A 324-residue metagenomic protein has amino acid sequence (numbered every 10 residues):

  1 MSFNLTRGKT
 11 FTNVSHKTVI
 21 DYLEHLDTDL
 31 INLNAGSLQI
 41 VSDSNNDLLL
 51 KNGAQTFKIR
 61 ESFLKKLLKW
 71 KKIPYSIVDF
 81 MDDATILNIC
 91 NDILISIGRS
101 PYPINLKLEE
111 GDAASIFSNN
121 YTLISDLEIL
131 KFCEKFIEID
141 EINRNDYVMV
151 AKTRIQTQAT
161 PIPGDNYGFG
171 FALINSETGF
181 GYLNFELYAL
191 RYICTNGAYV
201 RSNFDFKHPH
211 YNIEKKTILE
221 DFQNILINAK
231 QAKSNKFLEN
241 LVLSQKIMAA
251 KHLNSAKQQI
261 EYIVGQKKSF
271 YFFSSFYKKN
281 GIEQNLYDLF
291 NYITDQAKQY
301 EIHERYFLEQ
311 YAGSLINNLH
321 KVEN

Functional and structural regions predicted by a protein language model:
M1-N88, E141-N324: Intrinsically disordered, low-complexity regions enriched in serine/threonine
L94-N120: A short, surface-exposed helix-loop junction/capping segment
S118-E141: Amphipathic alpha-helical segments
